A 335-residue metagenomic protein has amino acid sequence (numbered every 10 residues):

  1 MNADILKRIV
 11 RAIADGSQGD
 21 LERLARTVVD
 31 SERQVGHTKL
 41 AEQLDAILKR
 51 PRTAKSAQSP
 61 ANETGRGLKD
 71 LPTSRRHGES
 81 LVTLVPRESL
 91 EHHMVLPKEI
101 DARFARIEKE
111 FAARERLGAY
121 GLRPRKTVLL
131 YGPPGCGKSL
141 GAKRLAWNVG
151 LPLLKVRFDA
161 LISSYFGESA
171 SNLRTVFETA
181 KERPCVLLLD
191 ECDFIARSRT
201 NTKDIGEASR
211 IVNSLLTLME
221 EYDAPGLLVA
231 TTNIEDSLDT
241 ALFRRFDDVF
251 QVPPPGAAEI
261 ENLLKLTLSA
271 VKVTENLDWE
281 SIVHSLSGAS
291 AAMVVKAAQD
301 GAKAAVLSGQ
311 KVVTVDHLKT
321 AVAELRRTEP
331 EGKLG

Functional and structural regions predicted by a protein language model:
M1-R8, I13-R23, V29-Q34, K39-H93 (+1 more regions): C-terminal alpha-helical "lid" subdomain
L96: Post-transcriptional modification and biogenesis factors for structured RNAs of the translation apparatus
E99-A105, K109-E280: Walker A/P-loop NTP-binding motif of AAA+ ATPase domains
